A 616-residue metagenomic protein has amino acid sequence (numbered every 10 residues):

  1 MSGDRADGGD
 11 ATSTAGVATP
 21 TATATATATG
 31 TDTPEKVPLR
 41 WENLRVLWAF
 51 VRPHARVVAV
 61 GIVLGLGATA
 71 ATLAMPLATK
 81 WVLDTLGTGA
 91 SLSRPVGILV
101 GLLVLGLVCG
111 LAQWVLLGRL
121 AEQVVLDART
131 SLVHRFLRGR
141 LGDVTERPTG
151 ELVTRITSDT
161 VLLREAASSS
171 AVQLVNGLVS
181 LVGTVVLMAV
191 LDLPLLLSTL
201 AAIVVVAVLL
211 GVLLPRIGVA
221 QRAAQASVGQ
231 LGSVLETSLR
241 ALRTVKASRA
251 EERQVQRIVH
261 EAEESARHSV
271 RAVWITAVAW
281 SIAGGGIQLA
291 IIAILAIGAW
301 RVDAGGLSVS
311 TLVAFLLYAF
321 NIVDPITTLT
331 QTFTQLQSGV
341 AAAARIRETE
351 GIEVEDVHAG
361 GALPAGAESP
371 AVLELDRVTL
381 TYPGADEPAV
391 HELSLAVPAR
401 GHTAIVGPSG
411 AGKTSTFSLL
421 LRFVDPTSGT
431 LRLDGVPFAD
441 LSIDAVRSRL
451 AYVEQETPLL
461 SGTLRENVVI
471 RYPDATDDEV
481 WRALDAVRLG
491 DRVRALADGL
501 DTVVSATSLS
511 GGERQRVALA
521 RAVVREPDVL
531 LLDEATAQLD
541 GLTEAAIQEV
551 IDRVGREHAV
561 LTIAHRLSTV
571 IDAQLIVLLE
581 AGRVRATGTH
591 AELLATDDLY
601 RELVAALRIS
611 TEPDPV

Functional and structural regions predicted by a protein language model:
M1-T72, A90-L99, Q113, L117 (+6 more regions): Membrane-integrated ABC transporters
W48-R56, L141-G142, S158-A167, A171 (+9 more regions): An intracellular "coupling" helix at the cytosolic face of ABC transporter transmembrane type-1 domains
V58-C109, A189-P194, A304-V309: Transmembrane helix-loop-helix hairpins at lipid-water interfaces of multipass membrane proteins, especially the type-1
L99-G110, I203-G211, T276-I291, V309-Q331: Hydrophobic alpha-helical segments in the permease module
T130, A344, T430-R432, D440 (+5 more regions): ABC ATPase nucleotide-binding domain helical subdomain, centered on the C-loop/LSGGQ "ABC signature"
A250, W274, N321-G351: Cytosolic ends of transmembrane helices, especially the final helix of ABC transmembrane type-1 domains
S415, S448-A451, E456, N467 (+2 more regions): ABC-family ATPase nucleotide-binding domain "signature/switch" substructure
L421: Helix-to-loop junction immediately C-terminal to a conserved catalytic motif
